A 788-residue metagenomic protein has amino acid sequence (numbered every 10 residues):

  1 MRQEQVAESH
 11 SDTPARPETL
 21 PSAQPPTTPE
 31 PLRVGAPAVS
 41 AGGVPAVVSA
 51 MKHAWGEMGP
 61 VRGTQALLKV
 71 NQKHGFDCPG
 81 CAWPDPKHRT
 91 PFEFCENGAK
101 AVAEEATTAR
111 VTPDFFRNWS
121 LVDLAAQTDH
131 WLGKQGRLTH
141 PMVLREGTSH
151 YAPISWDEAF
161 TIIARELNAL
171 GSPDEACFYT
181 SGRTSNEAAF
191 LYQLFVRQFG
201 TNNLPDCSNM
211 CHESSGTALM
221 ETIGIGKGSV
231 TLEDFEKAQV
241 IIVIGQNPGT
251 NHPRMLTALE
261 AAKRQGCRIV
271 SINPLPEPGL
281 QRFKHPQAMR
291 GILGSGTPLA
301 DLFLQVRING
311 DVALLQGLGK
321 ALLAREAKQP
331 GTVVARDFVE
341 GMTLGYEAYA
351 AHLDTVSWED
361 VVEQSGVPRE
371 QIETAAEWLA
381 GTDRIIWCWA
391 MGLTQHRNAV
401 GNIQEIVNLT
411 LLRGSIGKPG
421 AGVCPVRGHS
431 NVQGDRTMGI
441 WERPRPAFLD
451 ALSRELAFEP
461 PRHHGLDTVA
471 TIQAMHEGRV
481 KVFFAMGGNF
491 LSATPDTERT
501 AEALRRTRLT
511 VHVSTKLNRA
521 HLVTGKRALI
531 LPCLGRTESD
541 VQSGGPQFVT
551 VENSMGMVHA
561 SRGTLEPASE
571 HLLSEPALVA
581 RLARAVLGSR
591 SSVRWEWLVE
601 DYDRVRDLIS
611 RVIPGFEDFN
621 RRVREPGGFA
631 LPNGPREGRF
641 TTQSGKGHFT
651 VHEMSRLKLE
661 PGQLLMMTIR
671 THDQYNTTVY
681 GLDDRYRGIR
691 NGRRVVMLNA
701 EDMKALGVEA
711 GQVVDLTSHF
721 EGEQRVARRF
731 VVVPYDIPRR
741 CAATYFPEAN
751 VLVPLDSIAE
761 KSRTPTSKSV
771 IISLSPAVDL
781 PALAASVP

Functional and structural regions predicted by a protein language model:
M1-G75: Intrinsically disordered, low-structural-confidence terminal and linker regions
P21-A46, G136-S430, L452-E637, N691-R728: Cofactor-pocket helix-loop regions in the catalytic cores of large enzyme subunits
G75-C81: Short cysteine-rich clusters marking metal-coordination/redox-active sites
A103-H150: Low-complexity, highly charged intrinsically disordered N-terminal segments that act as targeting/localization
Q127, W131-R145, T355, M667-V695: Glycine-rich loop/turn
E596-Y686: Long, low-complexity segments enriched in small/aliphatic residues
D736-A749: Short, solvent-exposed secondary-structure boundary/capping segments
K761-P788: Long, low-complexity intrinsically disordered regions
